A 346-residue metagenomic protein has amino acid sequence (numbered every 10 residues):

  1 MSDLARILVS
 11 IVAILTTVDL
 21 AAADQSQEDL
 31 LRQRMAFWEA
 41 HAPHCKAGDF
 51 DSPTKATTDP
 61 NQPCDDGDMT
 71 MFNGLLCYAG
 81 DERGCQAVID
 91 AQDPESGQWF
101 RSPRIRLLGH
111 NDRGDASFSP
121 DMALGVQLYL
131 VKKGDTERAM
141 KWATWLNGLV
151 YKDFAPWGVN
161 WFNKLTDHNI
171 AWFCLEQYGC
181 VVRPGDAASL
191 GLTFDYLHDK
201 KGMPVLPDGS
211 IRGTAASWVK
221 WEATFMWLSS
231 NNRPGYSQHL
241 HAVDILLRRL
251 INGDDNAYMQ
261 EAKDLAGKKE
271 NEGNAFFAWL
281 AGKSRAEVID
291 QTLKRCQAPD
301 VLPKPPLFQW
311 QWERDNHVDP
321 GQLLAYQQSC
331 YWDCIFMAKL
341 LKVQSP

Functional and structural regions predicted by a protein language model:
M1-L8: Bacterial N-terminal signal peptides that target proteins for export
L8-T16: Bacterial N-terminal signal peptides
D24-G48, T136, G235-P346: Terminal, non-catalytic domain-edge segments
Q27, R32-P63, Q92-D112, G148-L165 (+3 more regions): Glycine- and aromatic-rich loop/turn segments at beta-sheet edges
Q62-G80, S117-K132, N163-Y178, P234-L250 (+2 more regions): Well-ordered alpha-helical segments within folded domains of soluble proteins
A79-N169: Extended ligand-binding groove/face enriched in aromatic
G84-V88, M140-A143, S189-T193, N256-A266: Alpha-helical repeat scaffolds
C174-T193, S210, T214, M226-N232 (+1 more regions): Eukaryote-biased recognition of C-terminal alpha-helical segments
